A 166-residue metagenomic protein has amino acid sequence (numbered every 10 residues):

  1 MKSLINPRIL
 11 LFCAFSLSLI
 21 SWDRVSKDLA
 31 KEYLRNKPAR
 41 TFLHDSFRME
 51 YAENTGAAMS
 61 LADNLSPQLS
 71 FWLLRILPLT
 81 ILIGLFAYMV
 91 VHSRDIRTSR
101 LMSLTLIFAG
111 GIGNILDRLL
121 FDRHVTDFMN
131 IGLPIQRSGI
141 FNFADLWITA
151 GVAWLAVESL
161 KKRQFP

Functional and structural regions predicted by a protein language model:
M1-P166: Alpha-helical transmembrane bundles and membrane-interface segments of multipass inner-membrane proteins
